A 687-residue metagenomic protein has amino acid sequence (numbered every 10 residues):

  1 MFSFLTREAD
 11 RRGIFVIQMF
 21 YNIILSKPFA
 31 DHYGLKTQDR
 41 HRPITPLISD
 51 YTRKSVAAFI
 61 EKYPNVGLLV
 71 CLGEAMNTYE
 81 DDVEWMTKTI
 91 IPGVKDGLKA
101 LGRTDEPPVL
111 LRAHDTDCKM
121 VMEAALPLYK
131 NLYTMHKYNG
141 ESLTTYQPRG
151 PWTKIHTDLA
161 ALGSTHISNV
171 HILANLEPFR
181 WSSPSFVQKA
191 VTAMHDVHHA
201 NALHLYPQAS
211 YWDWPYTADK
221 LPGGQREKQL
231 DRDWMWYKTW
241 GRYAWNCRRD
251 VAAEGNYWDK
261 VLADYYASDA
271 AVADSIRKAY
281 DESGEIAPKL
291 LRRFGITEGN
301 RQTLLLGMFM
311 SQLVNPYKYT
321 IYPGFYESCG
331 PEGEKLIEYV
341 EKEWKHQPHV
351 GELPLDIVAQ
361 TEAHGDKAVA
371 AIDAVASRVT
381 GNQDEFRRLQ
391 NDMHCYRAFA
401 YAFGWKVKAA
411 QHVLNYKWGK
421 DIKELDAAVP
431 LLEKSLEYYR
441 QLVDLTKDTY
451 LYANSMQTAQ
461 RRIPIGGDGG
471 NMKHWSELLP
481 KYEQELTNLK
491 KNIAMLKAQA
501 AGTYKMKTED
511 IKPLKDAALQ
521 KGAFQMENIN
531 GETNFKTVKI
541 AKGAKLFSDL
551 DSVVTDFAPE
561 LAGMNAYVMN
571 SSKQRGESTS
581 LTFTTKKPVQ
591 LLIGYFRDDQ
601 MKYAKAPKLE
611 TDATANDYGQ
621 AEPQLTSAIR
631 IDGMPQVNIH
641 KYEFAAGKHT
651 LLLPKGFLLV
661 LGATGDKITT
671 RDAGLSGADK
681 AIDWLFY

Functional and structural regions predicted by a protein language model:
M1-S3, R11-R12, G34-A58, K62-G295 (+1 more regions): Catalytic-core regions of glycoside hydrolase
L25-L35: Short acidic/His/Gly/Ser-rich catalytic and metal-binding motifs that mark active-site loops of diverse hydrolases
P184-F186, Q383-H394, F557-T584: Short linear interaction motifs
K228-H474, L478-M506: C-terminal non-catalytic alpha-helical accessory regions
E509-R575, A678-F686: Glycan-recognition and processing domains
N570-K573, S578-Q590, H640-H649: Extracellular and analogous surface-interaction loops
K587-D599: A short beta-strand element within beta-rich, extracytoplasmic domains of secreted/secretory-pathway proteins
K602-T669: Contiguous ligand/interfacial binding patches
